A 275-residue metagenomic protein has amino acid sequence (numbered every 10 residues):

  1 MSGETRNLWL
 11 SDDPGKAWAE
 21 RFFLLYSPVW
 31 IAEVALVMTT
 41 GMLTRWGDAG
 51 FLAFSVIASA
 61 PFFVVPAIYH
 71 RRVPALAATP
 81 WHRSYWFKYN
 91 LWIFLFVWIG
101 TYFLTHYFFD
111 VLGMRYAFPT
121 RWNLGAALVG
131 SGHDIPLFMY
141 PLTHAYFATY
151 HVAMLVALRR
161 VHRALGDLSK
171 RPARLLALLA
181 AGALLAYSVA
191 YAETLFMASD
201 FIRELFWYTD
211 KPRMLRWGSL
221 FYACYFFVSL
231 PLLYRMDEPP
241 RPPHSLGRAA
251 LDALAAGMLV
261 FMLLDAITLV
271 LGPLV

Functional and structural regions predicted by a protein language model:
M1-V275: Aromatic-rich, lipid-facing transmembrane alpha helices and their immediate juxtamembrane interface loops in integral
